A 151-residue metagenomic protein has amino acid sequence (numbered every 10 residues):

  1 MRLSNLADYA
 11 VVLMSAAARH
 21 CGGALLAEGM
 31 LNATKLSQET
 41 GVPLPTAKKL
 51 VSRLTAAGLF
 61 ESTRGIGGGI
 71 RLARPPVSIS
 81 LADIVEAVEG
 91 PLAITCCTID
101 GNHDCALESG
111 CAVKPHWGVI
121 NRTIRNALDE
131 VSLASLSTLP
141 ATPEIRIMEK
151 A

Functional and structural regions predicted by a protein language model:
L3-A7, V11-V42, E61, R71: N-terminal helix-turn-helix DNA-binding core of bacterial DNA-binding proteins
P45: Key DNA-contact positions within bacterial/archaeal DNA-binding proteins
L50-T55: Basic amphipathic alpha-helical segments that dock to polyanions
G58: Glycine-centered, phosphate/nucleic-acid-interacting loop/turn motifs that mediate DNA/RNA or nucleotide
I66-A73: Minor-groove-contacting beta-hairpin "wing" of winged helix-turn-helix DNA-binding domains
P76-G101, V113-T123: Conserved segment of winged-helix/HTH DNA-binding domains
I99-A151: C-terminal regulatory/oligomerization modules of transcriptional regulators
